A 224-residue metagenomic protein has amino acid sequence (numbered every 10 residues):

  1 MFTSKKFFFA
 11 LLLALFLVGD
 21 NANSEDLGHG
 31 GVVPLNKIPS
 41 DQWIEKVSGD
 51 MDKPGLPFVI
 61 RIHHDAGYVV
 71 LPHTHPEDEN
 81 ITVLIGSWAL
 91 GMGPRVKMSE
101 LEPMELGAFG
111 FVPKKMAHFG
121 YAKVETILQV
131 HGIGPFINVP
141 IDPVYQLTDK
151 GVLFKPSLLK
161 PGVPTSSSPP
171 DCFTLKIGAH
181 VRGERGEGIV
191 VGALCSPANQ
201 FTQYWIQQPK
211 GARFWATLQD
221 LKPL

Functional and structural regions predicted by a protein language model:
A10-V18: Bacterial N-terminal signal peptides
A22-R61, E100-E102, P143-G162: A short, N-terminal "cap"/entry segment at the start of jelly-roll beta-barrel domains of the cupin/DSBH fold
D65-Y68, H75-R95: Glycine- and acidic-residue-biased ligand/ion/polar-headgroup-sensing regions
V70-P72, L90-G91, V112-P113, A117-K123: Short beta-strand His + acidic residue motifs that chelate non-heme Fe in jelly-roll/DSBH and cupin folds
W88, P94-K115: Short acidic-glycine-tyrosine-enriched beta hairpin
P103, K114-N138: Ligand-binding loop in jelly-roll beta-barrel domains
L159-I177: Mixed-charge, Lys/Arg-rich low-complexity intrinsically disordered regions
R182-K222: Basic/aromatic-rich interaction segments and small domains that mediate binding to polyanionic partners
